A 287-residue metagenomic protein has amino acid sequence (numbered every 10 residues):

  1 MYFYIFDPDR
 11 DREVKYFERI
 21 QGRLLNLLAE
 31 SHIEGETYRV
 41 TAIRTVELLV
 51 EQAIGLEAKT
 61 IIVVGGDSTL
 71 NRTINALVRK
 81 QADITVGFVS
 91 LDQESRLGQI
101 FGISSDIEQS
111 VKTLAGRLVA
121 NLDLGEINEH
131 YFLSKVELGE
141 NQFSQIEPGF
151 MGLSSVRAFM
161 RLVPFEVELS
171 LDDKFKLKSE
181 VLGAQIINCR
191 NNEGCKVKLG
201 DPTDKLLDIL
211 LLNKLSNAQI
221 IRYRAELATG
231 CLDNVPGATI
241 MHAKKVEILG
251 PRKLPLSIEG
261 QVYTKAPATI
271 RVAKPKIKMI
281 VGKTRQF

Functional and structural regions predicted by a protein language model:
M1-V64, N71, N75-A76: ATP/NTP phosphate-donor binding region
F6-D9, L91, L212-K214, G282: Cofactor-binding loop segments of dinucleotide-utilizing enzymes, especially the Rossmann-like FAD- and NAD(P)+-binding
G66-T69, D92-Q93: Gly/Ser/Thr-rich loops at beta-strand to alpha-helix junctions that form or flank small-molecule/cofactor-binding
R72-I74, G98-Q99, K196, I221 (+1 more regions): Short glycine-/acidic-enriched loop or helix-start segments at secondary-structure transitions that form or flank
R79-I186: Catalytic core of DAGKc-family lipid kinases
G116-L122, A158-E166, D204, M241-A243 (+2 more regions): A short, compositionally biased
K176-N234, A238-T239: Internal helical hairpin/lid segments
L211-F287: ATP/nucleoside-binding phosphotransfer catalytic cores, i.e., glycine-rich phosphate-binding loops
